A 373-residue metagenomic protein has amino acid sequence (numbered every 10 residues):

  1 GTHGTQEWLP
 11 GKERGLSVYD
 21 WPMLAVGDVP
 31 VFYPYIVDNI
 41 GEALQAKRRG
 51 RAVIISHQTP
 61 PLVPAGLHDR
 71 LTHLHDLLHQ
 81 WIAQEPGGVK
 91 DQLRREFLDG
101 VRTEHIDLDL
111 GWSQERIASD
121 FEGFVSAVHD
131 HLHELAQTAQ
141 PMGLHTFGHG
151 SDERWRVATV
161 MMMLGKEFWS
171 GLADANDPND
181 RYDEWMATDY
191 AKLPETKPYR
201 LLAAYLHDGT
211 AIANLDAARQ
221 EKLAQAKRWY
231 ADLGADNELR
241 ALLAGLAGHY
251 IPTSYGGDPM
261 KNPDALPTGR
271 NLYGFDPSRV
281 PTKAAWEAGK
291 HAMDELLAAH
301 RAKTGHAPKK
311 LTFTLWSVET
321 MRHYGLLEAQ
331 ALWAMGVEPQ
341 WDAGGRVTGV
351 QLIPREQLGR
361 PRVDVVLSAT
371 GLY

Functional and structural regions predicted by a protein language model:
T2-Y373: Ligand/cofactor-recognition surfaces for anionic moieties
